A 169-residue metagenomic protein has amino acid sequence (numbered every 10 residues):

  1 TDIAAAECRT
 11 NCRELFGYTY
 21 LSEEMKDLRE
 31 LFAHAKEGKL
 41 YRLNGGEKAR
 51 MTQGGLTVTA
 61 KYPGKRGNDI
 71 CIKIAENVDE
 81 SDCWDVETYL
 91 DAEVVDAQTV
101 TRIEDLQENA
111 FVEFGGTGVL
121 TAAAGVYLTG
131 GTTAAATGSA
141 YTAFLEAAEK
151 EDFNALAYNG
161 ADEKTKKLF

Functional and structural regions predicted by a protein language model:
T1-F169: Surface-exposed assembly/interface segments
